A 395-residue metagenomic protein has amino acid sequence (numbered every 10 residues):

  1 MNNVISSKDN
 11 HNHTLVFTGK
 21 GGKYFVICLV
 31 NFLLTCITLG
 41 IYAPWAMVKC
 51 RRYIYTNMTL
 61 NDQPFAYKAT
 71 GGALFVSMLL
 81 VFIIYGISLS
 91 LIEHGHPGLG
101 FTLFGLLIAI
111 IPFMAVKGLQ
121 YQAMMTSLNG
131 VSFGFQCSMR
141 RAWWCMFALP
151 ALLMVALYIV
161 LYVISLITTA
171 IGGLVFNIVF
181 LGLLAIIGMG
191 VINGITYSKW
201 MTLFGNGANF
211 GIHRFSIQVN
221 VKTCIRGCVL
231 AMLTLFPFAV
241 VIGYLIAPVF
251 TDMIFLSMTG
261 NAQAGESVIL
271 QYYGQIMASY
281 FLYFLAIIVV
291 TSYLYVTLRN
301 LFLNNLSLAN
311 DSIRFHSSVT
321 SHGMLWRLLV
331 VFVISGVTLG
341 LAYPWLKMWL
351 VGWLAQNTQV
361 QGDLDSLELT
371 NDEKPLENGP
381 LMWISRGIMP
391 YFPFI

Functional and structural regions predicted by a protein language model:
N2, M232, A247-P248, V268 (+1 more regions): Intrinsically disordered cytosolic tails
N2-Y24, C28-L161, M189-M201: Transmembrane-helix bundle segments that line or gate the permeation/cavity pathway in multi-pass membrane proteins
N10-H11, V16, Y24, V76 (+9 more regions): Membrane-proximal intrinsically disordered regions of secretory-pathway and membrane-system proteins
G21, T70-I83, Q136-A156, I217-F238 (+1 more regions): Loop-to-transmembrane boundary segments
L33-Y42, A170-I171, V333-A342: Short hydrophobic membrane-inserting alpha-helices and related fusion/pore-forming segments
Y55-P64, K68, Q122-M139, T202-C224 (+2 more regions): Juxtamembrane inter-helical linkers in multi-pass membrane proteins
G86-L107, L157-M189, A239-T291, K347 (+2 more regions): Membrane-helix interface segments in multi-pass membrane proteins
I111-Q120, L149-P150, A185, M189 (+3 more regions): Hydrophobic alpha-helical transmembrane segments of membrane proteins
